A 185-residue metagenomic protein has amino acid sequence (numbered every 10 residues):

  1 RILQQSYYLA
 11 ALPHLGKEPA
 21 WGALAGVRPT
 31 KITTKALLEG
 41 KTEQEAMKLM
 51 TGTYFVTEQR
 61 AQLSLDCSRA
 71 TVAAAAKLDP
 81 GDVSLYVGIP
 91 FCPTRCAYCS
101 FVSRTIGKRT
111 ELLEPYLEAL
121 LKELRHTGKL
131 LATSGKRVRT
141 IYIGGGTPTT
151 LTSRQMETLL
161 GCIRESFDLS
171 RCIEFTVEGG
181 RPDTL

Functional and structural regions predicted by a protein language model:
R1-H14: N-terminal accessory interaction module
S6, P115-H126: A non-catalytic, amphipathic alpha-helix used as a structural packing/dimerization or gating element in enzyme scaffolds
H14-E18, L38-L85, S134: N-terminal [4Fe-4S]-dependent radical SAM core
D82-L117: Canonical Radical SAM [4Fe-4S] cluster-binding loop centered on the CxxxCxxC motif and its immediate flanking residues
L121-L185: Conserved SAM/AdoMet-binding glycine-rich loop
